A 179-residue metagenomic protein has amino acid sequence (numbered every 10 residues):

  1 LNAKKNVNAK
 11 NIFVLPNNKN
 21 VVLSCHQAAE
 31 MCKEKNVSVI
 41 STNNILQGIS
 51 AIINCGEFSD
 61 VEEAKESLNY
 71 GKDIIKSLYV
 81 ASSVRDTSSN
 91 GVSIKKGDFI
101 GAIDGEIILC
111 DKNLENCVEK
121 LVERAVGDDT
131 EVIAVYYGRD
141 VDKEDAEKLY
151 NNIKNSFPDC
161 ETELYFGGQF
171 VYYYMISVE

Functional and structural regions predicted by a protein language model:
L1-E179: N-terminal loops that bind phosphate or other acidic moieties and the adjacent beta-alpha structural core
